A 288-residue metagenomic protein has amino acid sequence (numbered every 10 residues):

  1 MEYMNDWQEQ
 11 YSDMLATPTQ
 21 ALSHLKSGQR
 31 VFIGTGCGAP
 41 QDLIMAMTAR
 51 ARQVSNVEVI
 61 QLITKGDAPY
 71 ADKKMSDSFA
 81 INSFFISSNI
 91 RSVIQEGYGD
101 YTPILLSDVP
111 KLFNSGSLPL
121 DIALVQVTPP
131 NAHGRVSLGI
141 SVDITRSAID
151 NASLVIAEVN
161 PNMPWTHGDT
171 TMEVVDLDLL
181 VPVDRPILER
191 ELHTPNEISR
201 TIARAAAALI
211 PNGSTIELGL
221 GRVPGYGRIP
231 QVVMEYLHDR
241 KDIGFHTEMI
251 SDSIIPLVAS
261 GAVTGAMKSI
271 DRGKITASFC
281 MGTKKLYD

Functional and structural regions predicted by a protein language model:
M1-D288: Conserved alpha/beta enzyme-core scaffold
